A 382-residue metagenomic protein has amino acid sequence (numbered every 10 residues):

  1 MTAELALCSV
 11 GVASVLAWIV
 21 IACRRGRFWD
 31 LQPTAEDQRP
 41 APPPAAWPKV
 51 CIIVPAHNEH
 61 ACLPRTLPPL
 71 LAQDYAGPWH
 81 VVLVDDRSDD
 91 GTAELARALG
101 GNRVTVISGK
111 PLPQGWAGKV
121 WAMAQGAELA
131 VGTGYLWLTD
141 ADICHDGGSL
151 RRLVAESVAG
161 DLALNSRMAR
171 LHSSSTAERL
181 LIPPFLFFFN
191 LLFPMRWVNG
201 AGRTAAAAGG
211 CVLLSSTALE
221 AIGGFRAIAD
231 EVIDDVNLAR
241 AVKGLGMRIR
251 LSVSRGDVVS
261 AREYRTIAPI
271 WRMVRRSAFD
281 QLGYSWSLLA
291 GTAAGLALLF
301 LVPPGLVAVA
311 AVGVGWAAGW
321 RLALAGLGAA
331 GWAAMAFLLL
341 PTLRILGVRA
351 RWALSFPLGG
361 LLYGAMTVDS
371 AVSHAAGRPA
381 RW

Functional and structural regions predicted by a protein language model:
M1-P43, I182-P183, L191, M195: N-terminal membrane-anchoring/stem segments of glycan-assembly enzymes
P48-C51, H80: Cell-envelope/extracellular polymer assembly enzymes that use nucleotide-activated donors
P68-P78: Short, acidic, metal-binding catalytic loop of nucleotide-sugar glycosyltransferases
A76, D85-E94, K110-P111, I143: A conserved acidic beta->alpha catalytic loop
G91, D140-E156: Acidic donor-binding/catalytic loop of UDP-sugar-dependent glycosyltransferases, especially processive GT2
M123, Y135-L136: Short aromatic/hydrophobic "clamp" motif used to bind/position activated sugar donors
S157-G160, L164-F189, T217-E220, F225-L289: Catalytic donor/gating beta->alpha subdomain of glycosyltransferases that bind UDP-sugars
L289-G377: Membrane-embedded multi-pass helical conduit in multi-pass membrane proteins, especially envelope-biosynthetic
